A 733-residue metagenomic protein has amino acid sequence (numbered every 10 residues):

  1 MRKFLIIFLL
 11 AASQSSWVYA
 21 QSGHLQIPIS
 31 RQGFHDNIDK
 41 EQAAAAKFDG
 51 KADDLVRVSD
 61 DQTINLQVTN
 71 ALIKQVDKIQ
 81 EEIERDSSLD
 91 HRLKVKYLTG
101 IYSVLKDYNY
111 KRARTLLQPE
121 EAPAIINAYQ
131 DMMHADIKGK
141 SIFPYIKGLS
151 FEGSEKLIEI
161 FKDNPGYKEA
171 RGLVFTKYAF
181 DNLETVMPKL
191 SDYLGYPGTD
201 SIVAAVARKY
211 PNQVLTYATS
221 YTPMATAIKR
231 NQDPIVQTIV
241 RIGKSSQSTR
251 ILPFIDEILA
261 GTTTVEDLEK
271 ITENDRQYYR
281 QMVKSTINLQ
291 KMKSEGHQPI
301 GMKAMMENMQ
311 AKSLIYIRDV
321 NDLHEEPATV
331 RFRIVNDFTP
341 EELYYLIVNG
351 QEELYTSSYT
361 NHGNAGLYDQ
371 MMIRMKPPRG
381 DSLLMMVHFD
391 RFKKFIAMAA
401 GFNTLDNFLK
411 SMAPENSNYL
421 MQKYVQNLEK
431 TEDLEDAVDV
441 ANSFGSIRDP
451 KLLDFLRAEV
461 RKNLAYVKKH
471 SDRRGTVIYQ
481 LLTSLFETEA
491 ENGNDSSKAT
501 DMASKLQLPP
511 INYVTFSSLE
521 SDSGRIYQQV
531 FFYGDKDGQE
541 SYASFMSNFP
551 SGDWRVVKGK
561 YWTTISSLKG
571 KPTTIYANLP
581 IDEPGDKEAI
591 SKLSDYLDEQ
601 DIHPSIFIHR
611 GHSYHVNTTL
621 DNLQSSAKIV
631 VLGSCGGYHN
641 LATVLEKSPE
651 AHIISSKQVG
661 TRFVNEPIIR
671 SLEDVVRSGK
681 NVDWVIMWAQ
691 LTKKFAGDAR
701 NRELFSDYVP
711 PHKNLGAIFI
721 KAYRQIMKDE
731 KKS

Functional and structural regions predicted by a protein language model:
F4-S13: Sec-dependent N-terminal signal peptides
V18-S22: Boundary at the C-terminal end of the N-terminal hydrophobic targeting segment
H24-T404: Long, solvent-exposed N-terminal ectodomains/accessory regions that are displayed to the extracellular/lumenal milieu
K51, L55, T63, Q67 (+2 more regions): Functional beta-strand-loop-alpha-helix junction segments that form "active/interaction loops" within catalytic
M385-G552, V556, Y561-T563: Non-catalytic propeptide/linker segments at domain boundaries
E583-Q600, V682-A699: Extended, charge-rich low-complexity interaction segments
Q600-V682: Catalytic cores of nucleophile-dependent amide-cleaving enzymes
W684-S733: Caspase-like cysteine protease fold
